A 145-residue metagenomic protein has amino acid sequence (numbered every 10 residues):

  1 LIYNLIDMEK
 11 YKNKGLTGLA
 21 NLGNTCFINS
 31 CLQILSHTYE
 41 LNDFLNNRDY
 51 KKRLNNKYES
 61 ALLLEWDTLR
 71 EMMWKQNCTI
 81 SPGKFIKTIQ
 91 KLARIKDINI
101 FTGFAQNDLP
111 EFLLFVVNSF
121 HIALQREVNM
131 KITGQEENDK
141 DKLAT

Functional and structural regions predicted by a protein language model:
L1-T145: Deubiquitinase catalytic domains
